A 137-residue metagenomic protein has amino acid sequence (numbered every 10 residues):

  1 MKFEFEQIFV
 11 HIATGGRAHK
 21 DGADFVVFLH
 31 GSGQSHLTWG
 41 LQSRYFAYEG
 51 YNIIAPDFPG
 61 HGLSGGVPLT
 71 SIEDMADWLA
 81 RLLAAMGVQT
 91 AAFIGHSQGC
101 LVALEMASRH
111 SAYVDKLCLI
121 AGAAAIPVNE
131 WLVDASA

Functional and structural regions predicted by a protein language model:
K2-F9, A13-G15, S43, Y48 (+1 more regions): Active-site loop/oxyanion-hole signature of alpha/beta-hydrolase fold enzymes
R17-F25, Y51: Proline/glycine-enriched tight loop/beta-turn segments at coil->beta junctions that connect or precede beta-strands
A23, G31-Q34, S97: Active-site glycine-rich loops that stabilize anionic/oxyanionic intermediates across multiple enzyme folds
F28-G31, A55: Structural cue for short, hydrophobic secondary-structure segments
G33, F58-G62, A124: Alpha/beta-hydrolase active-site loop signature
G33-L41, I53: Serine-hydrolase catalytic-loop signature spanning alpha/beta hydrolases and amidase-signature enzymes
T38-G40, S64-L69, V128-W131: Conserved catalytic-core motifs of eukaryotic protein kinase domains, centered on the activation segment
L104, S108-R109, Y113-A137: Flexible "cap/lid" loop of the alpha/beta hydrolase fold
